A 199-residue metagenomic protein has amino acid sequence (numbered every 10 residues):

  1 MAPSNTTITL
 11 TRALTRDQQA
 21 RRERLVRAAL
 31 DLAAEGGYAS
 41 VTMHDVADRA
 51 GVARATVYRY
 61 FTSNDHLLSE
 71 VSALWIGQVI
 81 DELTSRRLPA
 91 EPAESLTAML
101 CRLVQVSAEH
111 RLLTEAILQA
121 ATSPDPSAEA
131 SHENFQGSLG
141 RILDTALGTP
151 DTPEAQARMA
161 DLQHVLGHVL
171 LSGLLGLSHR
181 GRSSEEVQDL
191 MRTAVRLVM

Functional and structural regions predicted by a protein language model:
M1-G36, S40-R49, H66-S69, L74: Basic, helix-initiating cap at the start of DNA-binding domains
R21, N64, V71, W75 (+6 more regions): Hydrophobic/aromatic residues within well-ordered alpha-helical segments
L25-A33, V79, L103, L170: Short hydrophobic clusters on alpha-helical segments that form packing/core surfaces in small helical domains
G51-F61: Short hydrophobic/aromatic patch on the recognition helix
E70, T84-E109, Q163, Q188: Hydrophobic alpha-helical connector segments
I80, D125-H168, E185-R196: Amphipathic alpha-helical packing segments from all-alpha helical-bundle domains
A98, Q105-R141, P153-E154, L175-G176: Short secondary-structure transition hinges
